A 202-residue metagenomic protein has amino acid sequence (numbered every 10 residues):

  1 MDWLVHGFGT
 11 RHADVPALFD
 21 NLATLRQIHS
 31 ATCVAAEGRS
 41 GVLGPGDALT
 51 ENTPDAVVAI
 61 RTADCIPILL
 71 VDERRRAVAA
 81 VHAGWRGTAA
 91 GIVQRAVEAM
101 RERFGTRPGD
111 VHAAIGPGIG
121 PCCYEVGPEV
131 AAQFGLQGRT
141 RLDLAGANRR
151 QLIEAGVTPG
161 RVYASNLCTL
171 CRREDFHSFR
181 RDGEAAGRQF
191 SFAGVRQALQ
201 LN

Functional and structural regions predicted by a protein language model:
M1-N202: Active-site microenvironment for binding and transforming phosphate-containing groups
